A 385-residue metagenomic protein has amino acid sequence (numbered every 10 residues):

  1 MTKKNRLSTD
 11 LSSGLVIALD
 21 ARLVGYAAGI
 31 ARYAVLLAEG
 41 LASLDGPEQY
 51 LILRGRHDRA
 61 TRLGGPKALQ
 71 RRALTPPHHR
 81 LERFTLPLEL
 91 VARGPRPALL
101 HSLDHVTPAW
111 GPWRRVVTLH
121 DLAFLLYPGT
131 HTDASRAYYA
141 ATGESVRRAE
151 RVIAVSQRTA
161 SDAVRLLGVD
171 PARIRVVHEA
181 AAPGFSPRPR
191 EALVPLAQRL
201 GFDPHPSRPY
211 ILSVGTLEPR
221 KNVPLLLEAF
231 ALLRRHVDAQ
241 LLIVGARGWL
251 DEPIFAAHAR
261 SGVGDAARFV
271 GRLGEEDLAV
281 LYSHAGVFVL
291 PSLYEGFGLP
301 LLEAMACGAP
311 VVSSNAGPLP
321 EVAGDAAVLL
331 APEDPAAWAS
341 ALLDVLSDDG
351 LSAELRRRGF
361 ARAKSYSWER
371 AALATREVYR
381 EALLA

Functional and structural regions predicted by a protein language model:
M1-A385: Carbohydrate transferase catalytic cores enriched for Leloir-type hexosyltransferases
